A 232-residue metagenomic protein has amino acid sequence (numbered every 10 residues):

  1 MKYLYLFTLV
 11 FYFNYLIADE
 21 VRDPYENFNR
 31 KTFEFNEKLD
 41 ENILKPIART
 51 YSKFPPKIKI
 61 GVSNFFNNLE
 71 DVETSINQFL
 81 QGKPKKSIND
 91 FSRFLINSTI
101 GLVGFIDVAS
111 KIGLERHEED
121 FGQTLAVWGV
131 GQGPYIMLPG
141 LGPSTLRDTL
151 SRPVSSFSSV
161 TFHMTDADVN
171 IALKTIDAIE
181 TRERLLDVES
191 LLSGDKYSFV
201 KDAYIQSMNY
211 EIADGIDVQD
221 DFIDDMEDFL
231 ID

Functional and structural regions predicted by a protein language model:
M1-T8: Sec-dependent signal peptide recognition, specifically the positively charged N-region followed immediately by
D19-E20, W128-D232: A structured, mid-to-C-terminal "fold-capping" secondary-structure block
E20-E34: Short N-terminal segments immediately surrounding and downstream of signal-peptide cleavage
N42-I60, G122: Membrane interface segments of multi-pass transport proteins and intramembrane proteases
T50-P55, I76-S87: Helix-loop segments that flank and shape redox-cofactor active sites
I60-G82: A glycine-rich, hydrophobic loop/mini-helix early in the fold
N68, Q81-P143: Mid-length scaffold segments of soluble, non-membrane domains
